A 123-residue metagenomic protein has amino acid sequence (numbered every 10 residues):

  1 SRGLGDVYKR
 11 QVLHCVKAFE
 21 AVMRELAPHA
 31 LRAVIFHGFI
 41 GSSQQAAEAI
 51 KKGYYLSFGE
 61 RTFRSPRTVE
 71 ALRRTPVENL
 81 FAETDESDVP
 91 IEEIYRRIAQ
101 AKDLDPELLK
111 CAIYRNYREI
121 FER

Functional and structural regions predicted by a protein language model:
S1-Y8: Short, small-residue-biased leader/transition segments that mark boundaries at the very start of proteins
K9, A30-A33, K52-Y54, E78-L80: Short, well-ordered coil/turn segments that N-cap beta-strands
R10-V16, A33-G41, L56-R61: Catalytic beta/alpha-barrel core
C15-A30, I35-F36, Q44-I50, T68-R73: Distinct, well-ordered alpha-helical segments
H37, A49, D85, L109: Divalent metal-coordination and catalytic microenvironments
R64-P66: Glycine-rich phosphate-binding active-site loops on the catalytic face of alpha/beta enzymes
E78-P90: Short acidic/histidine-rich active-site segments
Y95-R123: Mid-to-C-terminal alpha-helical segments outside catalytic/metal-binding sites
